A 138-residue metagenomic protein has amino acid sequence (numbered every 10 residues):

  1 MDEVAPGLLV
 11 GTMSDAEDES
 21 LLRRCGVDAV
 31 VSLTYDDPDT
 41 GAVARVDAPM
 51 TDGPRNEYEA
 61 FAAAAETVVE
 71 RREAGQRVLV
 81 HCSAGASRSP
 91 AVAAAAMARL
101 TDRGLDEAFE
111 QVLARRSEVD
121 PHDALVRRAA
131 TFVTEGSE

Functional and structural regions predicted by a protein language model:
M1-R77, A93-E138: Cys-dependent protein tyrosine phosphatase-like superfamily
Q76-V92: A phosphate-binding catalytic loop at a beta-strand-loop-alpha-helix junction that coordinates phosphoryl groups
